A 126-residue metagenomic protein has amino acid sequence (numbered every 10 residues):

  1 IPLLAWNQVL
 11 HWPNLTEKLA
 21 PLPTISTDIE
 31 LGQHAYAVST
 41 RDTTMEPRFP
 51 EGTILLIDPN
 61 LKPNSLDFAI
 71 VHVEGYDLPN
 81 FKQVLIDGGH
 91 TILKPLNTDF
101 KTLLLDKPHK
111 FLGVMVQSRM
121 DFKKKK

Functional and structural regions predicted by a protein language model:
I1-E51, Y76, I86, H90 (+2 more regions): Short, positionally conserved secondary-structure boundary motifs
T53-I54, D67: Structural motif
P63-I70, L78-K82: Short, Lys/Arg- and Gly-enriched loop/turn segments at beta-strand edges
T91-L96: Short, solvent-exposed secondary-structure boundary/capping segments
